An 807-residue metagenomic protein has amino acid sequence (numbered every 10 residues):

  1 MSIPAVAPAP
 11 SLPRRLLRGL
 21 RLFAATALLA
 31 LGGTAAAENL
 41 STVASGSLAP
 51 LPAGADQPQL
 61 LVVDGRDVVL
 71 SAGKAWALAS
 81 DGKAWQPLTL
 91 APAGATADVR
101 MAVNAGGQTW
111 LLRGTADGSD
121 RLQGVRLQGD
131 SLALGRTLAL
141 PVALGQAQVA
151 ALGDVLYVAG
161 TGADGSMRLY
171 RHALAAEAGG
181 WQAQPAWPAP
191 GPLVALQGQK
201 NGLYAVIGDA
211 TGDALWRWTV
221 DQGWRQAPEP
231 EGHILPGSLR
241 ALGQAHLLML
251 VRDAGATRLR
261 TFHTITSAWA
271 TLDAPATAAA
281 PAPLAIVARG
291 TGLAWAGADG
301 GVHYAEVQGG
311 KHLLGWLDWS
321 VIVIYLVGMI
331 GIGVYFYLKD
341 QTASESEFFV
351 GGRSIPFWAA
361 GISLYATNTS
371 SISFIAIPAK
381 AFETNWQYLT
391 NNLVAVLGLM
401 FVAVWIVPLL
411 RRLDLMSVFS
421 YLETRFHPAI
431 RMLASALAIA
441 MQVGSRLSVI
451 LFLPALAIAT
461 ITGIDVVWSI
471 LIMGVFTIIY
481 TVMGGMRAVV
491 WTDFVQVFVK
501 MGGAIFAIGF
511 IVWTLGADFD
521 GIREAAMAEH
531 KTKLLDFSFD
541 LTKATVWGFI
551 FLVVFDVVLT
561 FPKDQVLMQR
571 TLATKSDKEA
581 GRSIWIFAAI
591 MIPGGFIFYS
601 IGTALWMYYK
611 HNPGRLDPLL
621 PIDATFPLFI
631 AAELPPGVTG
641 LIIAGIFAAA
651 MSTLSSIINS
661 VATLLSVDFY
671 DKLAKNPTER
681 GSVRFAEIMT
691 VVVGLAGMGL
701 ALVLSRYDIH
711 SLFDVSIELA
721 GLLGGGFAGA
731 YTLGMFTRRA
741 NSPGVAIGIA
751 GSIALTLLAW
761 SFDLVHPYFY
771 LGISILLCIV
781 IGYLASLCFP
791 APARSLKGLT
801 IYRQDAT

Functional and structural regions predicted by a protein language model:
G54-L60, A95-V103, V142-A150, P190-G198 (+2 more regions): Repeated scaffold domains used in trafficking and secretory/extracellular systems, primarily beta-propellers
A274, A279-H312: Blade-level signature of beta-propeller repeat domains, shared across WD40, Kelch, NHL, RCC1 and BNR/Asp-box propellers
G309-D318, A379-N392, L451-W468, A488-Q496 (+6 more regions): Transmembrane helix-loop boundary segments of multi-pass membrane transporters
K311-F374, T481-G484, G503-F510, G516: Membrane-interface "cap" regions at the ends of multi-pass membrane proteins
D340, P767-T807: Terminal cytosolic tails of multi-pass membrane transporters, especially the segment immediately following the final
G352-I355, A376-T390, E423, F498-T639 (+1 more regions): Loop-to-helix junctions at membrane interfaces in multi-pass transport proteins
T390-T481, L552-T560, A648-S656: Helix-loop-helix module between adjacent transmembrane segments
P428-M432, V443-G444, S666-Y707: Loop-to-transmembrane helix boundary motifs in multi-pass membrane proteins
